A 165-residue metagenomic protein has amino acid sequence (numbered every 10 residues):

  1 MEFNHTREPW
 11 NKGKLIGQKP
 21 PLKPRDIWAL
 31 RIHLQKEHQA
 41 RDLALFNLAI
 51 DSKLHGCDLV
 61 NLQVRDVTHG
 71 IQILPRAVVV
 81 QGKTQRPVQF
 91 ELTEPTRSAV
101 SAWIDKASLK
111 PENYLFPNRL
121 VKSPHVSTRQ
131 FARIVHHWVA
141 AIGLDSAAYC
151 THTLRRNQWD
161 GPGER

Functional and structural regions predicted by a protein language model:
M1-R165: Conserved catalytic core of the tyrosine transesterase superfamily
